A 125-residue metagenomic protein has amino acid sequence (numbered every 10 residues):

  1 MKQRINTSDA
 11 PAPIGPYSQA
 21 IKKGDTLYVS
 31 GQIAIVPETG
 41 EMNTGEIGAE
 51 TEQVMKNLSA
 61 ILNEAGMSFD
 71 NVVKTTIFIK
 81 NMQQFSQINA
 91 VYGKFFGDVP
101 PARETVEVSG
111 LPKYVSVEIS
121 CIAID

Functional and structural regions predicted by a protein language model:
K2-D125: Short, polar/acidic, helix-capping and beta-turn segments at strand->helix junctions that line the mouths
